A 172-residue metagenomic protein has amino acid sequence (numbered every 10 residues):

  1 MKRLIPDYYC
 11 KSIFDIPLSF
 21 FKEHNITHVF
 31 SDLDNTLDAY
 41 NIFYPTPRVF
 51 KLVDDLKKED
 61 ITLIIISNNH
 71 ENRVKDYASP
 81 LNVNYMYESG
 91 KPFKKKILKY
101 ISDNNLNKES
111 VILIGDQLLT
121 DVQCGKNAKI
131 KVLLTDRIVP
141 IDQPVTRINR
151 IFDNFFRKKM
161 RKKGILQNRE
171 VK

Functional and structural regions predicted by a protein language model:
K2-S31, I42-F43, F50-I61, I66 (+2 more regions): Asp-based, Mg2+/Mn2+-dependent phosphohydrolase catalytic module
T36-L37: Hydrophobic "anchor" residues
